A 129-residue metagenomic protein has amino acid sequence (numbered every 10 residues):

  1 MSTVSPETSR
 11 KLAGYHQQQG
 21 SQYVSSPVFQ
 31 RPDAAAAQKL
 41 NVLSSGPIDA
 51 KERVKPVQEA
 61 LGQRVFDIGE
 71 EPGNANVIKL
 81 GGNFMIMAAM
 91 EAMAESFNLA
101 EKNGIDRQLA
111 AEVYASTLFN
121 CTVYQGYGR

Functional and structural regions predicted by a protein language model:
T3-N83, M87: Rossmann-fold dinucleotide-binding core
N74-R129: Helical "substrate-binding/catalytic lid" subdomain of Rossmann-like NAD(P)-dependent dehydrogenases/reductases
